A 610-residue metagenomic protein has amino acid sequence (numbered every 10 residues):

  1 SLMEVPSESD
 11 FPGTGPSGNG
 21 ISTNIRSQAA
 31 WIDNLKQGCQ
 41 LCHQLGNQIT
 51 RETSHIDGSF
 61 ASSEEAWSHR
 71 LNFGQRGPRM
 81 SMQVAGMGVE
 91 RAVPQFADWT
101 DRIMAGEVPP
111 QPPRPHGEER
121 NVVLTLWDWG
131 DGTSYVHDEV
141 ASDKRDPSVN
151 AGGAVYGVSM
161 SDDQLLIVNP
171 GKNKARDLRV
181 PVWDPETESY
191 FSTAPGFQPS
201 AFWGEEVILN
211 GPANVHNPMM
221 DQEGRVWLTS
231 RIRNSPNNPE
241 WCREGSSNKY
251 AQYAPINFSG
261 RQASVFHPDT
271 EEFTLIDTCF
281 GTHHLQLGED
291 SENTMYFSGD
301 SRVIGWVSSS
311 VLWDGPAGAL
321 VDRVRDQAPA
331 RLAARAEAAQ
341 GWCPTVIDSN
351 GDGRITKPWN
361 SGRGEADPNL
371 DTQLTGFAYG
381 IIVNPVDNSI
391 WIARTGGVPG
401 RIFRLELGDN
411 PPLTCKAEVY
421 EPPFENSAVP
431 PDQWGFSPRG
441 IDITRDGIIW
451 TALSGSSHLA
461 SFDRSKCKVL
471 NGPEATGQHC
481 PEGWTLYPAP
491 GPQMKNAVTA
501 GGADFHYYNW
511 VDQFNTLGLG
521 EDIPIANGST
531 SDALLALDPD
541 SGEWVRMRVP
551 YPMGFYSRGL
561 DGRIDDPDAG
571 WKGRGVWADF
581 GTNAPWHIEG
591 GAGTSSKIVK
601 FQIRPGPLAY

Functional and structural regions predicted by a protein language model:
L2-A29, N34, E65-V122: Aromatic- and Gly/Pro-enriched helix-to-coil junctions and flexible linker segments
K36-N47: The canonical Cys-X-X-Cys-His
N47-G74, V549: Gly/Gly-Pro-rich "capping" loops immediately C-terminal to redox-active cysteine motifs in periplasmic/lumenal
I49-I56, N150, G157, L228-S259 (+4 more regions): Short, conserved, GDST-rich strand-edge loop motifs in beta-rich repeat architectures
G117-Y135, R176-G211, A254-F280, S310-G376 (+3 more regions): Surface-exposed loop and turn segments in beta-propeller and other repeat-based domains that flank or scaffold
D128-A151, E205-E223, H284-N293, G362-D387 (+4 more regions): Structural signature of eukaryotic scaffold interfaces centered on beta-propeller domains
Y156-S161, N169, G211, D221 (+13 more regions): Conserved beta-strand positions in repeat-built beta-propeller and related beta-rich domains
I304, S457-S461, P552-Y610: Blade-level signature of beta-propeller repeat domains, shared across WD40, Kelch, NHL, RCC1 and BNR/Asp-box propellers
